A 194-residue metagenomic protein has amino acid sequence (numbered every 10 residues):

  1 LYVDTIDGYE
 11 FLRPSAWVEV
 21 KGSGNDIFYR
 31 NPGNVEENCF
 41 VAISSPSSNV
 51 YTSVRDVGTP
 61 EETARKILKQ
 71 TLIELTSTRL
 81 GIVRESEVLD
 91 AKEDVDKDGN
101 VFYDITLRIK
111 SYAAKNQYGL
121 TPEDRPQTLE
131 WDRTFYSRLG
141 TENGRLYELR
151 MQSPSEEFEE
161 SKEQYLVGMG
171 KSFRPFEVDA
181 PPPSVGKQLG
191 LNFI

Functional and structural regions predicted by a protein language model:
L1-E10, I73-T76, S161-Q164: Short aromatic-glycine motifs in intrinsically disordered, low-complexity regions
Y2, Y147, S172-F176: Generic low-polarity alpha-helical segments
D7, E19-E148, S153-E157, D179-I194: Conserved polar/disulfide-associated segments of primarily extracytoplasmic proteins
G8-G22, M169-E177: Short conserved aromatic/hydrophobic patches within beta-strands of well-structured domains
R13, T63-A64, L68, K162-M169: Stable alpha-helical elements in mature extracytoplasmic
P154-P175: A short, hydrophobic/aromatic-rich structural module that often spans a beta strand with its adjoining loop
